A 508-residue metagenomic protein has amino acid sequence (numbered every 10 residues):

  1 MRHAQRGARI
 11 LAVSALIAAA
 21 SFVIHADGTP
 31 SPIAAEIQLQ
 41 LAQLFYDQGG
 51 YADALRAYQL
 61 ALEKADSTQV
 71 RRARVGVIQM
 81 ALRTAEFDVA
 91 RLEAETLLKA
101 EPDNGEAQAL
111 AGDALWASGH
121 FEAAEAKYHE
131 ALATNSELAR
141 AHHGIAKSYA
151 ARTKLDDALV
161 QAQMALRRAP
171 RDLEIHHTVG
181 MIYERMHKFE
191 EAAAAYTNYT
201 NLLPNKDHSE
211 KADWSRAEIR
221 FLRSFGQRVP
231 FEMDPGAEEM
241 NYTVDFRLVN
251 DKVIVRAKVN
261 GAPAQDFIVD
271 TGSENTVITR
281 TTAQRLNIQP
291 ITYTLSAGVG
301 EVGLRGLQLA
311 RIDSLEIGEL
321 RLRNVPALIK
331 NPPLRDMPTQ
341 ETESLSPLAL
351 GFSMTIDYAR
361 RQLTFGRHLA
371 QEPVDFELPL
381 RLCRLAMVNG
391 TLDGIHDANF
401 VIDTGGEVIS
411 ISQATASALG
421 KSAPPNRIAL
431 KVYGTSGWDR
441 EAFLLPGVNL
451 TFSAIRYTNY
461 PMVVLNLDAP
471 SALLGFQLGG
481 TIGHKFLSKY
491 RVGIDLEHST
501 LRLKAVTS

Functional and structural regions predicted by a protein language model:
R2-A12: Bacterial N-terminal signal peptides that target proteins for export
H3, A42-Q43: Short, low-complexity, charge-dense intrinsically disordered segments
L11-S21: Bacterial N-terminal signal peptides
A26-Q40, D47, A52-R56, L60 (+5 more regions): Pepsin/retropepsin-fold aspartyl endopeptidases
